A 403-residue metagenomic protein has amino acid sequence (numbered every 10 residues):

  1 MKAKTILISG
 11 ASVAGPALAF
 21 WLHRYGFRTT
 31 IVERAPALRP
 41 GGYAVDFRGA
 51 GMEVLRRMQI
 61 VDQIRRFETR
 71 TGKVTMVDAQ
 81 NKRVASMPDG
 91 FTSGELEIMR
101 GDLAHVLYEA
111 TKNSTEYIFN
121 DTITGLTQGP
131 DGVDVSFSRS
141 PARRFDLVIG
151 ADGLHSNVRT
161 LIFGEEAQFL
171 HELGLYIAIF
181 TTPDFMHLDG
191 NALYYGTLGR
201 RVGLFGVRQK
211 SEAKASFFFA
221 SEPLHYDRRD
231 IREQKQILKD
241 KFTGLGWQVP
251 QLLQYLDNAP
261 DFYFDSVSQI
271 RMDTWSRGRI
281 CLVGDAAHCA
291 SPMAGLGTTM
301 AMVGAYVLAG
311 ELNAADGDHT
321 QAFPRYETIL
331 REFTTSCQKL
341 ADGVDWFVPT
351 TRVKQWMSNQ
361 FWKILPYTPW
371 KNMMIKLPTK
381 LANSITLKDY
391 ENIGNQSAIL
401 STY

Functional and structural regions predicted by a protein language model:
M1-K4, S276, A294, G310-Y403: C-terminal helical "tail/cap" subdomain of flavin- and related membrane-associated enzymes
K2-S9, H23-Y25, R48-I179, E222-K235 (+3 more regions): Conserved N-terminal helical subregion
L7-P36, I149-G150, I237-L238, P260-F347: Conserved mid-domain beta->alpha element of the FAD-binding
A37-E53: Conserved N-terminal glycine-rich FAD pyrophosphate-binding loop of Rossmann-like flavoproteins
R66-F67, E116, G244-P260, H319-P324: Acidic/histidine metal-binding catalytic segments
H171-L173, L188-N191, Q236, W247-F264: A short coil-to-beta-strand element that immediately follows conserved catalytic motifs
F180, G190-H225, F242-G244: Active-site substrate-recognition segment that forms the wall of the catalytic cavity or substrate channel
D184-D189, L224-H225, D273, A314: Short helix-loop capping/hinge motifs at secondary-structure junctions, enriched in acidic/polar residues
